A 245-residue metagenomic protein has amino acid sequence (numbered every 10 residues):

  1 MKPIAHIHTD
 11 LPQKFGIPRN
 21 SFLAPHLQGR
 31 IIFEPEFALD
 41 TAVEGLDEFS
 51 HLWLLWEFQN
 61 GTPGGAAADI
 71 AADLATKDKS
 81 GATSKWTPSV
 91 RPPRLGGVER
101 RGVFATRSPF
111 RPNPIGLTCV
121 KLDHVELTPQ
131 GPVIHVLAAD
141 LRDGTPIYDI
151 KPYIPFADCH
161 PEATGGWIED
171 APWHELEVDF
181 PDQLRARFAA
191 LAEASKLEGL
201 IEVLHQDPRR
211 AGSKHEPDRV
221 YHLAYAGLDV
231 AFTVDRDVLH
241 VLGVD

Functional and structural regions predicted by a protein language model:
M1-C119, D123-D245: Glycine-rich, low-complexity intrinsically disordered segments
